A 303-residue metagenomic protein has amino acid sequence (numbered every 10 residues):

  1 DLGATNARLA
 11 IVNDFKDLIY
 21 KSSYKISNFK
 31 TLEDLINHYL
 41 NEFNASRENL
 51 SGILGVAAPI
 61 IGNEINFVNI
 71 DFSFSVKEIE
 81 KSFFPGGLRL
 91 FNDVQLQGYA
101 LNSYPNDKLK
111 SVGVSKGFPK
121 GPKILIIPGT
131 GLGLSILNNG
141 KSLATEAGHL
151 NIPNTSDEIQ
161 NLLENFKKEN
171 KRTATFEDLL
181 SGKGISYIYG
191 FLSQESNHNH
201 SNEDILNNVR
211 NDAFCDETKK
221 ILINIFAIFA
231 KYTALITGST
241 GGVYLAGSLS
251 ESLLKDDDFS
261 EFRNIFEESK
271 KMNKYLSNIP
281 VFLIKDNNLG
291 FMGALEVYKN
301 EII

Functional and structural regions predicted by a protein language model:
D1-N44, E48, I60, I136 (+1 more regions): ATP-binding/phosphotransfer module of carbohydrate and carboxylate kinases, centering on a glycine-rich
D14-D17, I70-S73, Y104-V112, N139-A144 (+1 more regions): A glycine- and small-aliphatic-rich helix-loop capping segment at beta-alpha/alpha-beta transitions that lines
S22-Y24, S111-V112, L150: Generic detection of short hydrophobic beta-strand segments and adjacent strand-loop junctions
A45-L90, Y99-K108, L125, E251-K255: Short beta-strand-loop/turn "lid" adjacent to the catalytic site in phosphate-handling enzymes
N69-I70, R89-L96, K116, L125-P128 (+1 more regions): Active-site nucleophile and cofactor-binding loops and adjacent substrate-binding regions of central metabolic enzymes
P85-G86, P119-K123, S239-T240, N278-I279: Short coil/turn connectors at secondary-structure junctions
L88-F118, N208-D216, K220: ATP-dependent carbohydrate kinase catalytic cores
V114-T175, E261-E267, K271-L276: Glycine-rich phosphate-binding loop of actin/hexokinase-like ATP-binding domains
